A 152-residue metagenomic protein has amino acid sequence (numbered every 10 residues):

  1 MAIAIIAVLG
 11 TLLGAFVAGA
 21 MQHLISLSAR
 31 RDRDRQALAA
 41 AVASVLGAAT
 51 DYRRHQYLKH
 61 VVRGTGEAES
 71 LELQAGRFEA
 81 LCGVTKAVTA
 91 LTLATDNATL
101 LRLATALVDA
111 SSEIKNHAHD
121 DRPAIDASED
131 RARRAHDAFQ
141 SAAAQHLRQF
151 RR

Functional and structural regions predicted by a protein language model:
M1-A29: Membrane-embedded hydrophobic alpha-helical segments
A20-R152: Conserved non-transmembrane functional hotspots
